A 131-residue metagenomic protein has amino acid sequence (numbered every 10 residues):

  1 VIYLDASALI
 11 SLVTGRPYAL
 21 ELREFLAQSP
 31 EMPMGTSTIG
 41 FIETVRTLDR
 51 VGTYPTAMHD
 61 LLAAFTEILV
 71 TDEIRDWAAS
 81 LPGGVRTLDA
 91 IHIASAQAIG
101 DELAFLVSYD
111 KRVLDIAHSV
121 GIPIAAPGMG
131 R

Functional and structural regions predicted by a protein language model:
V1, S37, Q97-R131: Acidic, PIN/NYN-like endoribonuclease modules and their adjacent C-terminal/linker elements
V1-T36, T47-L62, G121, G128-R131: Short, well-structured N-terminal submotif of metal-dependent ribonuclease cores
L4, T36, L69, T87-A90 (+1 more regions): Short beta-strand scaffold positions
A8, G40, I74, H92 (+1 more regions): Alpha-helix capping/helix-boundary segments
P30-M34, A63-T66, G100-F105: Short active-site oxyanion
I42-V45: N-terminal interaction/assembly modules
A63-A94: Acidic catalytic patch
